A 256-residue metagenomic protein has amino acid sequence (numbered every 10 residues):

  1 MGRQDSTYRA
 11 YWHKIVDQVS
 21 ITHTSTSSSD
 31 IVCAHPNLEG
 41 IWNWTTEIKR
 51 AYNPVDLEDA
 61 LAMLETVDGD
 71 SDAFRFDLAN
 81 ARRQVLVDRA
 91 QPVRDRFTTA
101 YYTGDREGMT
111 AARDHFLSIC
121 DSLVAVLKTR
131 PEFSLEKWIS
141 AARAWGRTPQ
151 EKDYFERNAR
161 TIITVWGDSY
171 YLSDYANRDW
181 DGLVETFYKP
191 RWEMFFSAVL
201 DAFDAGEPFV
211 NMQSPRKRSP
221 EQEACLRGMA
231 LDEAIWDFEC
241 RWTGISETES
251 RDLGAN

Functional and structural regions predicted by a protein language model:
M1-N256: Substrate-binding groove of N-acetylhexosamine-processing glycoside hydrolases
